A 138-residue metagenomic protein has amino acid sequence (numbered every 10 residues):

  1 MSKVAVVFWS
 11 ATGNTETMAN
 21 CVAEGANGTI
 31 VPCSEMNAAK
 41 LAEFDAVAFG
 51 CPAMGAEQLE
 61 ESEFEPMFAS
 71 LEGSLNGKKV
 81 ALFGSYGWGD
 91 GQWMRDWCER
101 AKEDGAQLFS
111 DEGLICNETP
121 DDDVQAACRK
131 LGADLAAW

Functional and structural regions predicted by a protein language model:
S2-V4, S10, N14-T17, C21-A39 (+1 more regions): FMN-binding flavodoxin-like domain, especially the glycine-rich phosphate-binding loop
